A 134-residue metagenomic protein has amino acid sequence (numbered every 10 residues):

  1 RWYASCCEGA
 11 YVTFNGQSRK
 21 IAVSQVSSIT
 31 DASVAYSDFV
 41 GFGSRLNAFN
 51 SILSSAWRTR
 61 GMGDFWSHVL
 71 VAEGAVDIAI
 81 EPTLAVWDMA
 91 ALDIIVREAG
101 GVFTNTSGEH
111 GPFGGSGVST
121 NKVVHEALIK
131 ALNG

Functional and structural regions predicted by a protein language model:
R1, S18-K20: Short, mixed charged/polar active-site loops that provide acid/base catalysis or chelate metal/phosphate cofactors
R1-Y11: DPxDG-like acidic metal-binding loop motif
G9-N15, V34-S37: Hydrophobic/proline-rich hinge and linker segments of small-molecule sensing/allosteric domains, predominantly
N15-S18, G108: Detector for glycine-centered tight turns/loop "hinges" at secondary-structure junctions
A22-G134: An extended, acidic
